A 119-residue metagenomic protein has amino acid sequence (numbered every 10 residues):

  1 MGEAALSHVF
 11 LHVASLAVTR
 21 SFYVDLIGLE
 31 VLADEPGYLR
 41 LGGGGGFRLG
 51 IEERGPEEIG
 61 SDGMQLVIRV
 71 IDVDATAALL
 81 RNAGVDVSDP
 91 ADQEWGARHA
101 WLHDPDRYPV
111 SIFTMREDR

Functional and structural regions predicted by a protein language model:
M1-A17, F47, M64-L66, R116-R119: N-terminal beta-strand motif that seeds the catalytic metal site of vicinal oxygen chelate
H12, E52, W101, I112-R119: Short beta->alpha transition motifs characteristic of CBS
S15-E30: Amphipathic alpha-helical segments
L16, L66-P109: Vicinal oxygen chelate
G28-A33, V87-P90: Short secondary-structure junctions
E30-G63, P109-M115: Conserved short beta-strand elements that form part of the metal-binding/catalytic scaffold of enzyme active sites
